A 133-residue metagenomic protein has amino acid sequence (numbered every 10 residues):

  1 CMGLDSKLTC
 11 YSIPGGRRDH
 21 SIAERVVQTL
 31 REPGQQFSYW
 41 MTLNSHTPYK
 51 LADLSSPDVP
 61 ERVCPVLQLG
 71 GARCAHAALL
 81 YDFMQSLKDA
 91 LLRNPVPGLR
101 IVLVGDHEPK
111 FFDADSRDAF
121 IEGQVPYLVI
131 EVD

Functional and structural regions predicted by a protein language model:
C1-D133: Solvent-exposed soluble domains appended to multi-pass membrane proteins
